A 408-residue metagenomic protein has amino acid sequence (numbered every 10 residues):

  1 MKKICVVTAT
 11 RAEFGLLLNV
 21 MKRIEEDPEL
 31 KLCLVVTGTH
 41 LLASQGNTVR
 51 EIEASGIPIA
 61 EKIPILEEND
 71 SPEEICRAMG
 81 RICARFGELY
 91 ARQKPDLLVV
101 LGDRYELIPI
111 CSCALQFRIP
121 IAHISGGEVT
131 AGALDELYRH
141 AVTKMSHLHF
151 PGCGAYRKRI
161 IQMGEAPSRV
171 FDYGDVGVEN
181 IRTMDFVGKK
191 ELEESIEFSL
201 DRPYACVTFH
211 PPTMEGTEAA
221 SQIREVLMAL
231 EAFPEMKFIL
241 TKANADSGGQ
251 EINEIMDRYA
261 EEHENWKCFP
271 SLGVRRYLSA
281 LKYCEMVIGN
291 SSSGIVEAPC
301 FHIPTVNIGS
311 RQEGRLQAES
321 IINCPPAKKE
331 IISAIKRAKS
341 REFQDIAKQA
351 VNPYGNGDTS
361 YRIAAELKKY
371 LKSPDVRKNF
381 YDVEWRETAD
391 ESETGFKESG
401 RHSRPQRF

Functional and structural regions predicted by a protein language model:
M1-F408: Nucleotide-activated sugar donor-binding and catalytic core shared by glycosyltransferases and related lipid-linked
